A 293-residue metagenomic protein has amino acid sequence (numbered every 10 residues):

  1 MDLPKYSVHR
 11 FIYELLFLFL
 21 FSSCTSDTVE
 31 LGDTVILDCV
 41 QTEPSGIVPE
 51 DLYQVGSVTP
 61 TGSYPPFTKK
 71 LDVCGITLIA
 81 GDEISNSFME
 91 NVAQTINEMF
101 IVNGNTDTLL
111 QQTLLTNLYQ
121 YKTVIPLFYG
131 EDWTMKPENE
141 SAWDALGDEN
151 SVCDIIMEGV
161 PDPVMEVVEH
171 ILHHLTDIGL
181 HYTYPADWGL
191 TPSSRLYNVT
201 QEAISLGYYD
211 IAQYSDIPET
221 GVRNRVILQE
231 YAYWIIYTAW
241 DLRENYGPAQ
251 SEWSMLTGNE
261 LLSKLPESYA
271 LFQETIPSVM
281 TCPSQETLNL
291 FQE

Functional and structural regions predicted by a protein language model:
M1-H9: N-terminal secretory signal peptides that target proteins for export/translocation
L3, G46, S57, E149 (+5 more regions): First exposed extracellular module after export/assembly in secreted or surface-exposed proteins
I12-S22: Bacterial N-terminal signal peptides
F21-G46, E293: Bacterial Sec-dependent N-terminal signal peptides
V48-E50, V55-G56, G62-P66, V73-D210: Acidic/His-rich structured neighborhood in mature extracellular/periplasmic domains
G179-E252: Post-HExxH zinc-binding segment in Zn-dependent metallohydrolases
A232-E293: Pan-zinc metallopeptidase signature
